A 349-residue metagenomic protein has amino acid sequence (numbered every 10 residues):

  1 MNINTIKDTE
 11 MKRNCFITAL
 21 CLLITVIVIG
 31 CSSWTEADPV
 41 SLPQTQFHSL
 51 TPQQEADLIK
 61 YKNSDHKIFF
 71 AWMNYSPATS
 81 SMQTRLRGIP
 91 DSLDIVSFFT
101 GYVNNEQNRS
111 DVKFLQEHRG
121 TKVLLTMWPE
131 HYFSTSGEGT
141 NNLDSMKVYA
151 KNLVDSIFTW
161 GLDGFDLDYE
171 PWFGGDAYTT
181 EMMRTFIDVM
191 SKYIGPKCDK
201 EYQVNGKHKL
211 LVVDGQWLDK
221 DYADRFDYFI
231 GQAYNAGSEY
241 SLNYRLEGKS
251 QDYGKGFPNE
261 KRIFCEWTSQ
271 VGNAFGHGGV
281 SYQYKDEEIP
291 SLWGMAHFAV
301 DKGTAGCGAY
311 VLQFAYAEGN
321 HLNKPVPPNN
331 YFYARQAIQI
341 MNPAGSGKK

Functional and structural regions predicted by a protein language model:
M1-F16, L23-D65: Bacterial Sec-dependent N-terminal signal peptides
K7, F16-A19, T179, G215: Terminal low-complexity, poorly structured segments
E10, A19-L22, S241, R245 (+1 more regions): Acidic/proline-rich low-complexity IDRs
N63-Y284, E288-P290, T304, G308 (+3 more regions): Chitinase-like catalytic core of GlcNAc-active glycosidases
L292-A299: Short, surface-exposed beta-strand/loop micro-motifs that present aromatic residues
Q313-K349: Acidic/aromatic/glycine-rich contiguous surface patches that form carbohydrate-binding/processing clefts and analogous
